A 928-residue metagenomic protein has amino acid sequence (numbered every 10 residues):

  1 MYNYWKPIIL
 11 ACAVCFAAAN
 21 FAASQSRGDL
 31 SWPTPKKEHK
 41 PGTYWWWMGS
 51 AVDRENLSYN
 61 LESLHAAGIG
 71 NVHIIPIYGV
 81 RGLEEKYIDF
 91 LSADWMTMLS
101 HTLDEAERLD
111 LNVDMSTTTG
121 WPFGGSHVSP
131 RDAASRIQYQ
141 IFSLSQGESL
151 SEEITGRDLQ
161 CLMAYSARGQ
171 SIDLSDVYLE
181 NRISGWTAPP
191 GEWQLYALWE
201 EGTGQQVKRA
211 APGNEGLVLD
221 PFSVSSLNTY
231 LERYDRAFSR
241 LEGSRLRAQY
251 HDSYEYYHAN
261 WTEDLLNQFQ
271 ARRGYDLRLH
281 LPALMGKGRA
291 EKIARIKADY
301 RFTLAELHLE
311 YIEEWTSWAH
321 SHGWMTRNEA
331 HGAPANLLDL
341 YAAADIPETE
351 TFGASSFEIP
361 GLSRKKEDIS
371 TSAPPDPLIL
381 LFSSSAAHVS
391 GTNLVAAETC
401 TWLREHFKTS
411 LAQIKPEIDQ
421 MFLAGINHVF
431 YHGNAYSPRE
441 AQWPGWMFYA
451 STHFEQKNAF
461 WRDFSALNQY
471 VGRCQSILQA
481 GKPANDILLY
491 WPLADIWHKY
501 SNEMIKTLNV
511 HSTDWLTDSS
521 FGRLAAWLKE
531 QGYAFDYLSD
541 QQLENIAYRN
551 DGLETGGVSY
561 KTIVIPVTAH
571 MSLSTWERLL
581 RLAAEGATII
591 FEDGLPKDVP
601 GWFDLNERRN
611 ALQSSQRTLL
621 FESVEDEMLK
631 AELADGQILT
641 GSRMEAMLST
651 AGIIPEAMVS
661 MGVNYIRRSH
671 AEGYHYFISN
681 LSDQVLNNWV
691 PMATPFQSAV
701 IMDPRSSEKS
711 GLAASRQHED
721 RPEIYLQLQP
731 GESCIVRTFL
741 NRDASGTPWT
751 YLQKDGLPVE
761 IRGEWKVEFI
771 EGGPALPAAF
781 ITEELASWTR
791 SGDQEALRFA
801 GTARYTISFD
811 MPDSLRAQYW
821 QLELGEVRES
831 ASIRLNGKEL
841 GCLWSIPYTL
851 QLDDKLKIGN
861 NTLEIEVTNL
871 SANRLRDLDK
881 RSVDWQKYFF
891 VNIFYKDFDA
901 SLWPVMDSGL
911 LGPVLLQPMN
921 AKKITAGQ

Functional and structural regions predicted by a protein language model:
M1-I9: Bacterial N-terminal signal peptides that target proteins for export
I9-A18: Bacterial N-terminal signal peptides
G28-N71: Mature N-terminal segment immediately following signal peptide/propeptide cleavage in secreted/periplasmic
P41, D53, L57-S58, N71 (+8 more regions): Carbohydrate-binding surfaces of carbohydrate-active enzymes
I77-A188, E192-E200, Q206-K208, N214-L219: Acidic/aromatic-lined carbohydrate-recognition and catalytic surfaces of CAZymes acting on diverse glycans
R157-S239, R716-L757, I858-N860: Extended acidic/polar, glycine-enriched regions that form or flank non-catalytic beta-rich accessory modules
T203, R742-S745, T868-D877: Short acidic/polar inter-strand loop motif in beta-rich domains
P691, R798, F809-N836, L843-W844 (+1 more regions): Aromatic-lined ligand-binding clefts that engage carbohydrates, nucleic acids, or primary amines
